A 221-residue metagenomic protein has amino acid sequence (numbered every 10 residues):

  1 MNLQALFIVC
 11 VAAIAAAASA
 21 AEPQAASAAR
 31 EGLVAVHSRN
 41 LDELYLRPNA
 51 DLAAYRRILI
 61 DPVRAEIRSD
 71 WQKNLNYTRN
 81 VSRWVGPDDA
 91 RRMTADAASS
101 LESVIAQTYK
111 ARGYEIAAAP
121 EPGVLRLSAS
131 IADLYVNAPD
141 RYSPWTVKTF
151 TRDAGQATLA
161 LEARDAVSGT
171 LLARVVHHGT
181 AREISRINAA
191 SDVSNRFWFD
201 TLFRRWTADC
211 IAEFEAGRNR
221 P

Functional and structural regions predicted by a protein language model:
M1-F7: Bacterial N-terminal signal peptides that target proteins for export
V11-S19: Hydrophobic h-region of N-terminal signal peptides that target proteins for export in Gram-negative bacteria
A20-A98, N188, E215-P221: A structural "domain/chain start" motif
A21-L46, Q156, V167-R174, T180-P221: C-terminal/domain-edge helix-coil "capping" segments
P62-I67, I131-Y135, H178: Generic short beta-strand segments
W84, D88-S100, T151-R152, V193-R204: Soluble non-cytosolic domains of exported or imported proteins
A98, E102-A106, I131, D200-T207 (+1 more regions): Extracytoplasmic/secreted envelope proteins and their assembly/folding machinery, especially bacterial periplasmic
Q107, A111-T170, R182-A189: Surface-exposed short loop/turn segments
